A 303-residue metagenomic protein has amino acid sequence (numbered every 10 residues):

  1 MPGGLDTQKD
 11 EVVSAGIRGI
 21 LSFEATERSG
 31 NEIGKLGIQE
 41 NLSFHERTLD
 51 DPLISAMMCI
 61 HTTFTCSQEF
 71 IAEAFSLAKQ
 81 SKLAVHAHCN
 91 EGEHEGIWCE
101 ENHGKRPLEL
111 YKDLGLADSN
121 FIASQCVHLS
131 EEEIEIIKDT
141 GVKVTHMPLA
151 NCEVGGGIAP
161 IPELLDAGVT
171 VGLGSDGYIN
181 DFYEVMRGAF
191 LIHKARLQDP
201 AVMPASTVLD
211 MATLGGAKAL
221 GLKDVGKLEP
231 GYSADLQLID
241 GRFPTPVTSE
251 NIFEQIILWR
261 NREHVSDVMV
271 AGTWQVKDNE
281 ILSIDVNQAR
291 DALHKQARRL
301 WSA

Functional and structural regions predicted by a protein language model:
P2-V127, E132: Metal-coordinating catalytic core of metallo-dependent amide/deamination hydrolases
V12, M58, H88, A123 (+9 more regions): Divalent metal-coordination and catalytic microenvironments
E24-E27, E91, P148-E153, G177-Y178: Short, acidic/turn-prone active-site loops that include or flank metal/cofactor- and phosphate-binding residues
E93-K105, E133-K138, G155-L164, I179-K194 (+1 more regions): Histidine/acidic-residue-rich catalytic or RNA/ligand-binding cores of hydrolases and nuclease-related proteins
D113-N120, I161-F243, L258-R262: His/Asp/Glu-enriched, well-ordered alpha-helical/loop segment that forms or immediately abuts the divalent-metal
L129, E133-G141, M147-C152: Long hydrophobic segments that form regular secondary structure
T213-A303: Active-site microenvironment of metallo-dependent hydrolases
